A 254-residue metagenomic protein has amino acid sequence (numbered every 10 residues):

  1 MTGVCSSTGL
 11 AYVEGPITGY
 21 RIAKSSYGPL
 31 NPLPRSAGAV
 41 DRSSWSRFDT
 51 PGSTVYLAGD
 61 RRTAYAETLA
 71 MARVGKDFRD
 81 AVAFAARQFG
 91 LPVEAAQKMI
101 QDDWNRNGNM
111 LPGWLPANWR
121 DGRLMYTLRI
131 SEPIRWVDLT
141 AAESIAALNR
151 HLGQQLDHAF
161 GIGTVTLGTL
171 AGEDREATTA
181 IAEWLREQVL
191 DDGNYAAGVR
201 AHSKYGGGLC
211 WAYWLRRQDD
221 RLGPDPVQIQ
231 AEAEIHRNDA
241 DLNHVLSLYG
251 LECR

Functional and structural regions predicted by a protein language model:
M1-R42, D77-R254: Active-site and NAD+-binding cores of ADP-ribose-processing enzymes
S43-R79: Extended catalytic/binding region for NAD+/ADP-ribose chemistry, centered on the ART fold
